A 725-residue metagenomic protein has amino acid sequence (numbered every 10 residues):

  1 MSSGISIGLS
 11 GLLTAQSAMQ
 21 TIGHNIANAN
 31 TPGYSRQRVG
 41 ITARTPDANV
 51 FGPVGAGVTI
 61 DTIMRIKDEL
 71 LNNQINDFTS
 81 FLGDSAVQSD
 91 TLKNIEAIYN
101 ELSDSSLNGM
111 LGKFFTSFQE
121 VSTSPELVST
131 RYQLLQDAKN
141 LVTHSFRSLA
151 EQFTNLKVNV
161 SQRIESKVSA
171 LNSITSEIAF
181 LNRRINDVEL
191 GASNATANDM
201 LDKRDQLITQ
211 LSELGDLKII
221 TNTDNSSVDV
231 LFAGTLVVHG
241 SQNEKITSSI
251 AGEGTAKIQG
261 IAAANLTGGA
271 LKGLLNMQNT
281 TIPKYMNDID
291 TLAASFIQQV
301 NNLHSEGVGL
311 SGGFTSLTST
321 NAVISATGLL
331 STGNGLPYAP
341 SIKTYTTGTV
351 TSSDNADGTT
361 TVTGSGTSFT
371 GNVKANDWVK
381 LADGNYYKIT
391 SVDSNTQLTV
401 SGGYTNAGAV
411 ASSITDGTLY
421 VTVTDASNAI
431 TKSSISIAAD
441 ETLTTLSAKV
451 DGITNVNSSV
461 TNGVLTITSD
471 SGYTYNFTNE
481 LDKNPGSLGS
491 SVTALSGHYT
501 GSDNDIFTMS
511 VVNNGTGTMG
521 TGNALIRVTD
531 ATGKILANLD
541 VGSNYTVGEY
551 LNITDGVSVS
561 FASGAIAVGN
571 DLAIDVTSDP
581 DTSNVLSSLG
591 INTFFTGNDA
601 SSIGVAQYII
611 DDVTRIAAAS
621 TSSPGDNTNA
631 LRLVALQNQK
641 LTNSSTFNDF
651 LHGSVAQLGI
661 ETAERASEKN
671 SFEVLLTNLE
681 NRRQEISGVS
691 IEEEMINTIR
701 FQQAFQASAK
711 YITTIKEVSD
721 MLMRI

Functional and structural regions predicted by a protein language model:
M1-I725: Structural signature of extracellular appendage/secretion-system components
